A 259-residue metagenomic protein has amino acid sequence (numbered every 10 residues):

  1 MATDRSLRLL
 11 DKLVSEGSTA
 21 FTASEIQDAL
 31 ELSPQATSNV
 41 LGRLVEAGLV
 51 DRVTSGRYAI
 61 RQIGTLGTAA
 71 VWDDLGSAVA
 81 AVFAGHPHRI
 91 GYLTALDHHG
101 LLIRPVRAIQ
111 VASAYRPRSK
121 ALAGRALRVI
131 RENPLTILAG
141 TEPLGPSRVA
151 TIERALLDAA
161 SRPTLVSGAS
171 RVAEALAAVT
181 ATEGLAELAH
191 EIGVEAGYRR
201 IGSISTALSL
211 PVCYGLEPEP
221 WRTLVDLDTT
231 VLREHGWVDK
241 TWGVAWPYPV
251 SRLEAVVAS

Functional and structural regions predicted by a protein language model:
M1-G85, T180-T206, L253-S259: Short beta-edge/loop segments at beta->alpha junctions of small alpha/beta modules that act as binding/recognition
T19, H88, V149-A150: Residues that recognize and position ribonucleotide moieties
A23, N39-G42, E46-A47, D51-I137 (+1 more regions): Short gly/ser-rich loop at a beta-strand->alpha-helix junction or flexible surface loop bordering the NTP-binding
I26, A95, L156: A residue-level signal for conserved active-site and pocket-lining positions in enzyme catalytic cores
E31, G100-L101, S161: Residue-level marker of positions within ordered structural domains that often coincide with functionally constrained
L138-S259: Hydrophobic alpha-helical interaction segments
